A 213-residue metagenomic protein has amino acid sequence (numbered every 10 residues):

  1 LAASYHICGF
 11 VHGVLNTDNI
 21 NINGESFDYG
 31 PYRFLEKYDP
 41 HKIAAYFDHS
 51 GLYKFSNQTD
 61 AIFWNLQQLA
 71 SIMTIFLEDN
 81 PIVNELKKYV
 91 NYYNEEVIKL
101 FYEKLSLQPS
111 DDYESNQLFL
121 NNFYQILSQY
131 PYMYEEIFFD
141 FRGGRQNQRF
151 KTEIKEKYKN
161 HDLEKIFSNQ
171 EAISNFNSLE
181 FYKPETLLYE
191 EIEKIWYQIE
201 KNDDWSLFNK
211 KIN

Functional and structural regions predicted by a protein language model:
L1-I7: Phosphate-interacting basic helix/loop segments used at nucleotide- and nucleic-acid interfaces
I7-H12, N16-N65, S71-I75: Catalytic activation segment of kinase domains across protein kinase-like and atypical kinase folds
H49-N213: Regulatory N- and C-terminal appendages and interdomain linkers associated with kinase/kinase-like NTP transferase
